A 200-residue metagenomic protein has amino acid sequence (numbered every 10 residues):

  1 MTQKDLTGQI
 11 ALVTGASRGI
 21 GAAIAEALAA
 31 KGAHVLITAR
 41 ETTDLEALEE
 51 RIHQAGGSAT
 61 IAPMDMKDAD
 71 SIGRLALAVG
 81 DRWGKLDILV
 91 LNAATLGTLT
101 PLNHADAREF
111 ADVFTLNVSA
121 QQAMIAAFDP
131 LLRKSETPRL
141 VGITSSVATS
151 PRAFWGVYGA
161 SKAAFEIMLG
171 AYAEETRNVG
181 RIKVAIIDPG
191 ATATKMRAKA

Functional and structural regions predicted by a protein language model:
I10, S17-R18: Conserved glycine-rich cofactor-binding loop
T14, L86-A94, N117, G142 (+1 more regions): Rossmann-fold scaffold of SDR-type NAD(P)-dependent oxidoreductases
K31-A47: Conserved glycine-rich Rossmann-like NAD(P)H-binding loop of the short-chain dehydrogenase/reductase
Q54-D68: Rossmann-fold cofactor-recognition segment
G73, T95-A111, F154: Conserved mid-core segment of classical short-chain dehydrogenase/reductases
L77, L116-E136, A173-E174: Amphipathic alpha-helical dimer-interface segment in Rossmann-like NAD(P)H-dependent oxidoreductases
T95, R133, T137-N178, A191: Catalytic loop of short-chain dehydrogenase/reductase
N103-Q122, V141, F165: Catalytic Tyr-X3-Lys loop
